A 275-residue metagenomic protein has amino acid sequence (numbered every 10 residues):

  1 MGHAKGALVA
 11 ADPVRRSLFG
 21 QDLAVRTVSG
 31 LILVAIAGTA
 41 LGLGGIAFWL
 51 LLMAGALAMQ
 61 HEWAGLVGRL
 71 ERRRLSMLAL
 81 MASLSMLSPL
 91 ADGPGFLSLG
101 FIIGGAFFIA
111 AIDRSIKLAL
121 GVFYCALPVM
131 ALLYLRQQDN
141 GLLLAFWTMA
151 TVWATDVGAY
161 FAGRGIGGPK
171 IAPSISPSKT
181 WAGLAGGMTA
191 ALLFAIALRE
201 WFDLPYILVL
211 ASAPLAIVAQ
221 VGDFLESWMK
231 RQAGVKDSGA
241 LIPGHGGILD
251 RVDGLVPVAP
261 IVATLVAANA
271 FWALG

Functional and structural regions predicted by a protein language model:
G2-P214: Membrane-embedded alpha-helical bundles of polytopic integral membrane proteins
A154-R164, A219-R231: Short helical (or helix-break) motifs at transmembrane helix termini and adjacent helical loops in multi-pass membrane
R164-G165, K230-A233, V256, P260-I261: Re-entrant/interfacial helical elements at transmembrane boundaries that shape and gate the permeation pathway
A185, G222, L249-A259: Membrane-embedded alpha-helical segments of transport systems, primarily multispan ion/solute transporters
F194, P260-V266: Hydrophobic alpha-helical transmembrane segments that constitute the membrane-spanning cores of multi-pass membrane
Q232-L255: Interfacial loop-to-transmembrane junctions
T264-G275: Juxtamembrane boundary at the C-terminal end of a transmembrane helix
